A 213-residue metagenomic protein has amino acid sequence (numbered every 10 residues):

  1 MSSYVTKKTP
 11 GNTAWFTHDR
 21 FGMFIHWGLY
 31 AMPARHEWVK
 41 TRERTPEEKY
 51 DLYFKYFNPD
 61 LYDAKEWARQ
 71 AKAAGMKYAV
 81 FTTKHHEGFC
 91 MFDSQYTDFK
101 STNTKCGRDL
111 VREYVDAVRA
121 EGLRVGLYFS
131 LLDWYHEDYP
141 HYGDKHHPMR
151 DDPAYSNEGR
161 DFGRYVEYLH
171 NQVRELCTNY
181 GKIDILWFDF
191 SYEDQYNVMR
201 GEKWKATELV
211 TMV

Functional and structural regions predicted by a protein language model:
M1-V213: Mature catalytic domains of secreted/periplasmic carbohydrate-active enzymes
